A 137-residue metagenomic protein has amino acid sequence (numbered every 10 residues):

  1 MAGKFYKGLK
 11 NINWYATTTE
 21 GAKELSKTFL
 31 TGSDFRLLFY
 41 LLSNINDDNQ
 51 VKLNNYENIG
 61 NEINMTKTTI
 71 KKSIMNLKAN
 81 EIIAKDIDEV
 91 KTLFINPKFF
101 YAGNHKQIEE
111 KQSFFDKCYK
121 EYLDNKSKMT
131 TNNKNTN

Functional and structural regions predicted by a protein language model:
M1-N11, K126-N137: N-terminal intrinsically disordered, low-complexity, charged/polar
M1-Q50, N54: Short recognition helix of helix-turn-helix/winged-helix DNA-binding domains
Y15, R36, E57, K98 (+3 more regions): Intrinsic disorder/low-complexity detector
T19-S26, I82, F100-N104: Short alpha-helical interface patches
K23-T28, F39, N61, K72 (+2 more regions): Charged/polar, solvent-exposed surface patches and flexible loops
S33, N44-Y101: Winged helix-turn-helix DNA-binding recognition segment
L41, K85, N132-K134: Short secondary-structure transition/capping segments
F100-T130: Short, amphipathic alpha-helical interaction segments positioned at domain boundaries
